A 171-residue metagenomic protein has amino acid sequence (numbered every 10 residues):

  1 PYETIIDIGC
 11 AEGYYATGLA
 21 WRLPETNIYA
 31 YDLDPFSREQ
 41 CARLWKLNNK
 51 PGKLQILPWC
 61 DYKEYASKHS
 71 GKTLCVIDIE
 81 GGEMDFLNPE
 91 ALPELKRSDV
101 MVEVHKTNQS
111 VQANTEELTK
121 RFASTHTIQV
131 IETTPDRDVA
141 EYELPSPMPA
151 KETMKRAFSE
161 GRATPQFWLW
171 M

Functional and structural regions predicted by a protein language model:
P1-K63, N108: SAM cofactor-binding core of SAM-dependent methyltransferases, primarily the Rossmann-like beta-alpha-beta module
T4, I8-E12, L54-E116: Active-site segment flanking the S-adenosylmethionine/decSAM binding pocket in AdoMet-dependent transferases
D7, A30, V76, I128-I131: A structural signal for short, well-ordered beta-strand segments and their strand-loop junctions that often border
A20-R22, R43-K46, P89-P93, T115-E117: Short, glycine/charged-enriched secondary-structure capping and boundary segments
P24, K50, K96, S124-T127: Proline-centered flexible-loop/turn and helix-kink motifs
I28, G52, T73, H126-I128: Hydrophobic anchor at the start of a short beta-strand that flanks the dinucleotide cofactor-binding loop
T107-M171: Rossmann-like AdoMet/SAM-dependent catalytic core
